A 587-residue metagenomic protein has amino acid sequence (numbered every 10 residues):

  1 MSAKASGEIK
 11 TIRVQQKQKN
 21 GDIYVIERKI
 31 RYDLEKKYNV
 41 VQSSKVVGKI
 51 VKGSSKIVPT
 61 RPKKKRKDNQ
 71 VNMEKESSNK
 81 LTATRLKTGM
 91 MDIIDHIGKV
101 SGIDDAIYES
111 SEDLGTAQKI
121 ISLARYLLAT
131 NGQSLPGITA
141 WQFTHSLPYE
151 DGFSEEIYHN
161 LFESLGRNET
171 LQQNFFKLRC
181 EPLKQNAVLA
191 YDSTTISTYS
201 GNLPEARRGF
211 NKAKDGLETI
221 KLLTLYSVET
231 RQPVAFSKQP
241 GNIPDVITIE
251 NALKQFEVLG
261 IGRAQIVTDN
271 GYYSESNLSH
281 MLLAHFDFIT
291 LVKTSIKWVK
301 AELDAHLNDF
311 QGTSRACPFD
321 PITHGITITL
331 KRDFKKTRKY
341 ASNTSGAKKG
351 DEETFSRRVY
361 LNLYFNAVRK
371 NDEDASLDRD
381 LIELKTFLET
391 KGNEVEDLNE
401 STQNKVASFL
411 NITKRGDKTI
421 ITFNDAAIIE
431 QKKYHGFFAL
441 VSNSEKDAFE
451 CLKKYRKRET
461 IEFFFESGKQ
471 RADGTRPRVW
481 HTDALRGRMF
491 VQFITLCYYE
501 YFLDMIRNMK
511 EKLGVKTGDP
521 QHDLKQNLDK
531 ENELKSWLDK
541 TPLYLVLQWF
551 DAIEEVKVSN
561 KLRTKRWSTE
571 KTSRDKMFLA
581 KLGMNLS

Functional and structural regions predicted by a protein language model:
M1-S200, L222-N242, E250, N424-A427 (+3 more regions): Dynamic "connector" segments at or just before major functional cores
T116, A187, G216-T219, I429-K432 (+2 more regions): Secondary-structure capping and boundary motifs in well-ordered enzyme cores
Q142, D192, N270-L278, Q403-I412 (+3 more regions): A glycine-rich phosphate-binding loop feature that marks nucleotide/adenosyl-phosphate handling sites
H145-D151, N168, P182, V228-Q232 (+4 more regions): Secondary-structure transition/capping motifs at alpha-helix termini and the adjoining loop/turn into the next element
E218, K238, D287-K454, Y544-S587: An anionic, glycine-rich sequence signature occurring as long contiguous blocks
S237-K254, V258-L259, Q265, Y272-C317 (+1 more regions): Catalytic or ion-translocation cores adjacent to nucleophile or general acid/base/metal-coordination motifs in diverse
C451-R478: Short amphipathic alpha-helical "interface-anchor" segments enriched in bulky aromatics
A484-S587: Polyampholytic, low-complexity intrinsically disordered segments
